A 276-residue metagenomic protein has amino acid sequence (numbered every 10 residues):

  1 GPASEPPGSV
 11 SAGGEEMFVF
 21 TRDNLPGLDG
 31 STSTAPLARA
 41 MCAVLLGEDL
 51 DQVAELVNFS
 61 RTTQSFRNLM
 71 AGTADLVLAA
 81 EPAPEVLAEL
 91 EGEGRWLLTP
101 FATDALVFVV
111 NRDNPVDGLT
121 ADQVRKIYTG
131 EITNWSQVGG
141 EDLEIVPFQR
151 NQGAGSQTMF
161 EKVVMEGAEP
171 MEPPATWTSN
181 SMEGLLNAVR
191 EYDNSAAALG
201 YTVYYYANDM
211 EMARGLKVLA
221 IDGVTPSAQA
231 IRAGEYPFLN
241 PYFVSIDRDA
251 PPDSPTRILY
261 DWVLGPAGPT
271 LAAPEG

Functional and structural regions predicted by a protein language model:
G1-G276: Exported/periplasmic ABC-transporter solute-binding proteins
